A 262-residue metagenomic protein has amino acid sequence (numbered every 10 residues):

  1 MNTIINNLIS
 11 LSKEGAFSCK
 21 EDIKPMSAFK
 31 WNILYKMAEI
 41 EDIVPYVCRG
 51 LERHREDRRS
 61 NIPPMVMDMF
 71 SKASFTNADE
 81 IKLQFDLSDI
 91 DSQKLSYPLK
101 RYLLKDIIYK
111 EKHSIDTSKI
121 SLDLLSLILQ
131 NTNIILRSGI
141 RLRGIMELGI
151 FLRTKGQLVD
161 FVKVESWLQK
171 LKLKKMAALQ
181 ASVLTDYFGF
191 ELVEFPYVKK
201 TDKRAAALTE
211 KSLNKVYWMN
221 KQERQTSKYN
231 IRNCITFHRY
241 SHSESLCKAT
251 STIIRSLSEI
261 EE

Functional and structural regions predicted by a protein language model:
M1-E262: Conserved NTP-donor binding/palm subdomain of two-metal-ion nucleotidyltransferases/polymerases, i.e., the charged
